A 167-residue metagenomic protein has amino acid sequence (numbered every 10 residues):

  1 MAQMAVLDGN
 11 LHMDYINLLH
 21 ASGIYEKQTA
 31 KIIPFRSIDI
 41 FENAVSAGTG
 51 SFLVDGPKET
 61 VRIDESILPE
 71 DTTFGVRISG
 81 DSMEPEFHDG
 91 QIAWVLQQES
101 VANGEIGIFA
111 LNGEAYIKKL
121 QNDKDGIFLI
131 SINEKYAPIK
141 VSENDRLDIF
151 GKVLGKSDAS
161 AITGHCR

Functional and structural regions predicted by a protein language model:
A2-E84, D89, G155-R167: Short, positionally conserved secondary-structure boundary motifs
G50-F52, S66-S142: Feature for secretory/organellar precursors and membrane-associated catalytic proteins
Y136-R167: Amphipathic alpha-helical interface segments
